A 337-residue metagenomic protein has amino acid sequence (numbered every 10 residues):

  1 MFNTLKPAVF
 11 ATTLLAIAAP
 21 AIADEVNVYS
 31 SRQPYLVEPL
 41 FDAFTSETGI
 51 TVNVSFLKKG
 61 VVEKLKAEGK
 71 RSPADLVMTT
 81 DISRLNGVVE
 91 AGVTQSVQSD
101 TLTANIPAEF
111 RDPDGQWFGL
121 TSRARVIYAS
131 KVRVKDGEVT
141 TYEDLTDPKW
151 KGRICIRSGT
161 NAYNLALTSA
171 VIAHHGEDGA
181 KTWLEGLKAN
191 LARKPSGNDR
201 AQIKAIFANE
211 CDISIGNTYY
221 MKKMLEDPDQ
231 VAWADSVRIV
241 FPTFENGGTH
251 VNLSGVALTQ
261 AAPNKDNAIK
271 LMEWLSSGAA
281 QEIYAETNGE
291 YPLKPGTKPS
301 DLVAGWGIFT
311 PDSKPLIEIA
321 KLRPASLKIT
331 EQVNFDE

Functional and structural regions predicted by a protein language model:
I17-A23: Sec/Tat signal peptide C-region and signal peptidase I cleavage site
D24-G87: Early extracytoplasmic/lumenal segment of secretory-pathway proteins
Y29-R32, P113, A129-K131, G137 (+3 more regions): Short beta-strand->loop
S72-V77, Q95-I127, E143, I154-I156: A structural signal for short loop-to-beta-strand junctions that line the ligand-binding cleft of periplasmic/secreted
I82-V93, D112-T140, T168-S169, V251-V256: Periplasmic solute-binding protein
Y163, A170, H174-P242: Ligand-binding pocket segment of bilobal, Venus flytrap-like solute-binding proteins
S254-K314: Mature extracytoplasmic/periplasmic domains
S300-E337: Extracellular/periplasmic bilobal clamshell ligand-binding domains
